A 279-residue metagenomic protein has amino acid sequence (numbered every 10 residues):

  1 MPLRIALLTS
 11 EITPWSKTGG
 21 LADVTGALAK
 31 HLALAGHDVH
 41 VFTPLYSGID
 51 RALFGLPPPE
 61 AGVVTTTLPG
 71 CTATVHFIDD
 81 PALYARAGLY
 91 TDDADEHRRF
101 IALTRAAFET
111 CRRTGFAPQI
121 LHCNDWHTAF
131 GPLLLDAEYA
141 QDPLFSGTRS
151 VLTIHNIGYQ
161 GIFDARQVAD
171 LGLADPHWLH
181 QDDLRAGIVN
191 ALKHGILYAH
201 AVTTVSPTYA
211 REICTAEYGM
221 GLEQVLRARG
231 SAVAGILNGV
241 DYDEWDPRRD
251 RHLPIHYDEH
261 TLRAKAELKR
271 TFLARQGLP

Functional and structural regions predicted by a protein language model:
M1-P279: Catalytic cores of nucleotide-sugar-dependent glycosyltransferases that transfer UDP/GDP/TDP-activated
